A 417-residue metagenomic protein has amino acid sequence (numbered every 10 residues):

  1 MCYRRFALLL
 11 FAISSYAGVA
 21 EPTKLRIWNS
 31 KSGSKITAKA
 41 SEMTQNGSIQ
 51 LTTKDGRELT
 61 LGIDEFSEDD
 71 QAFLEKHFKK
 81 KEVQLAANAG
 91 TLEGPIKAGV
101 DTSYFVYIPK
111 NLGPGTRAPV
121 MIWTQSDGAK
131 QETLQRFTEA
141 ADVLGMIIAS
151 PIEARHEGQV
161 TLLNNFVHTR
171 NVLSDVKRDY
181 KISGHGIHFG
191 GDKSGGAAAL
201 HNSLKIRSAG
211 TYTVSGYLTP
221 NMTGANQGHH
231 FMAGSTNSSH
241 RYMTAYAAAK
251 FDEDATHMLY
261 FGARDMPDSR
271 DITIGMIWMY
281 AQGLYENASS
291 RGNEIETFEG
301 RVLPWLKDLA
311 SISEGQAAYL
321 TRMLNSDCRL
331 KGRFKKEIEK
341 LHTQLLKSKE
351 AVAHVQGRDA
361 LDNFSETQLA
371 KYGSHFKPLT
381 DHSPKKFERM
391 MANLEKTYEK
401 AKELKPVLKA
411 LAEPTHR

Functional and structural regions predicted by a protein language model:
A17-S103: Compositionally biased alpha-helical segments
A98-N111, V120: A short loop-to-beta-strand scaffold at the N-terminal edge of the catalytic core in hydrolase folds
N111-T116, Q159-K193: Gly/Ser-rich "nucleophile elbow"/oxyanion-hole loop immediately N-terminal to the catalytic nucleophile in hydrolases
G115-S126: Short beta-strand element of the alpha/beta-hydrolase
E132-A149: Short amphipathic alpha-helix adjacent to the substrate-entry channel of hydrolases
D179, G184-Q227: Primarily recognizes the serine-hydrolase "nucleophile elbow" in alpha/beta-hydrolase and SGNH/GDSL folds
G210-Y280: The feature captures the conserved acid-bearing segment of alpha/beta-hydrolase catalytic domains
F251-C328, G332, K336-K347: C-terminal catalytic histidine-bearing segment of alpha/beta-hydrolase fold enzymes
